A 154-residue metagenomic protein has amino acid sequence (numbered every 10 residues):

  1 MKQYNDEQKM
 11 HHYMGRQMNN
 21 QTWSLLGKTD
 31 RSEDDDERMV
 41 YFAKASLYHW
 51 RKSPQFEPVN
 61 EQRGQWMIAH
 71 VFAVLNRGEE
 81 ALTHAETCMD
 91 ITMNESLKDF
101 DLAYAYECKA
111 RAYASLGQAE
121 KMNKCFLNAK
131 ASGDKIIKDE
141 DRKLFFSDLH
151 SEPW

Functional and structural regions predicted by a protein language model:
Y4, W23, K44-R51, E86-N94 (+1 more regions): Amphipathic alpha-helical segments of tetratricopeptide repeats
E7, M14, R38-M39, E61 (+1 more regions): Residues that mark the junctions of alpha-helical repeat units in TPR/alpha-solenoid scaffolds
R16-Q17, E61-R63, Y104, L144: Residue register of alpha-helical TPR repeats
